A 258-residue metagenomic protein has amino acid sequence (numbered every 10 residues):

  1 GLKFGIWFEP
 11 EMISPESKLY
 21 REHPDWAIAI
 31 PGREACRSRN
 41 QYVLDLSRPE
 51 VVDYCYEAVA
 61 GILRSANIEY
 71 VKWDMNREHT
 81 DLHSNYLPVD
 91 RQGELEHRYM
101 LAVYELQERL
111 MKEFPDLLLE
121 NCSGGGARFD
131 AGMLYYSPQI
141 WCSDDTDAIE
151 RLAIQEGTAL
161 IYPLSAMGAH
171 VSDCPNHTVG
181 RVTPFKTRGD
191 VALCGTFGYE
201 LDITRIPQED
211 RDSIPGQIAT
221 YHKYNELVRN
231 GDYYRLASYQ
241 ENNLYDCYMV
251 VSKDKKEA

Functional and structural regions predicted by a protein language model:
G1-F4, G61-N67, L106-L117: A structural motif corresponding to the C-terminal end of an alpha-helix and its immediate exit/capping segment
F4-F8, V71-W73, E120-N121, Y199: Hydrophobic faces of well-ordered beta-strands that scaffold small-molecule active sites in alpha/beta enzyme cores
F8-S14, R77-D81, S123-A127: Active-site-proximal loop/turn and secondary-structure-junction residues that shape catalytic pockets, frequently
S14-D53, H97-T204: Glycan-recognition surfaces
L44-D74: An active-site-proximal structural segment forming one wall of the substrate-binding cleft that immediately precedes
G93: Extended, polar beta-sheet/loop recognition surfaces of beta-rich domains that mediate binding to diverse ligands
P184-S238: Catalytic cores of secreted or luminal carbohydrate-active enzymes
Q240-A258: Carbohydrate-binding surface patches
